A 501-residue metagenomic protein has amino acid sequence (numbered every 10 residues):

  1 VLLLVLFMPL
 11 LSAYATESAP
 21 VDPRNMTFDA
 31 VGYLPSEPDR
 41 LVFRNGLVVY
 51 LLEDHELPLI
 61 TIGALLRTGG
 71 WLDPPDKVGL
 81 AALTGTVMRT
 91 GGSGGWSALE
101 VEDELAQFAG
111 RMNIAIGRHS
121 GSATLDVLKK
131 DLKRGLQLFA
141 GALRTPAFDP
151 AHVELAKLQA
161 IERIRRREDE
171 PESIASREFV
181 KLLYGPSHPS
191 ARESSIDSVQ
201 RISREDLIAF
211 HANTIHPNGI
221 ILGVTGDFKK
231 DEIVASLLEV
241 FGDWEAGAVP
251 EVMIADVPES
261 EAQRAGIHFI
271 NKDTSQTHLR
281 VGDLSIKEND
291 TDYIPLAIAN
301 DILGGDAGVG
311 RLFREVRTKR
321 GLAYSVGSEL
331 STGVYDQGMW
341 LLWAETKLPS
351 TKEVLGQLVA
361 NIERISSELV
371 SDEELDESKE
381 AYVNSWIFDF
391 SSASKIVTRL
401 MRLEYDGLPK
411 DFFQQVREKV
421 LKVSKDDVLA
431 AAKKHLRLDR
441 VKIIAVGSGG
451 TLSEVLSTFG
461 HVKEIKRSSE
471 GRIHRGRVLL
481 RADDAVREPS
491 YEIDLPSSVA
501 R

Functional and structural regions predicted by a protein language model:
V1-L10: Bacterial N-terminal signal peptides
T16-P23, G92, G135, R167-P217 (+4 more regions): Scaffold signal of the M16-like zinc-metallopeptidase fold and its non-catalytic homologs
E17-R24, S190-R192, I221-K287, A445-S497: An aromatic/glycine/proline-enriched structural segment found at the starts of mature extracellular/organellar domains
T27, V31-G63: Mature N-terminal segment immediately following signal peptide/propeptide cleavage in secreted/periplasmic
G46, A64, A82-T84, L105 (+15 more regions): Buried hydrophobic packing residues in well-ordered domains
T61-D126, P189-E193, D306-L322, V334: M16/MPP (pitrilysin/insulinase) zinc-metallopeptidase core fold and M16-derived inactive scaffolds
T90-W96, L125-K157, D306-A307, S331-D389 (+1 more regions): M16/insulysin-pitrilysin zinc metalloprotease superfamily fold
Q159-E178, V257-T277, R317-A323, E368-K419 (+1 more regions): Short acidic/His-enriched helical or mixed secondary-structure segments at domain edges of catalytic enzymes and some
